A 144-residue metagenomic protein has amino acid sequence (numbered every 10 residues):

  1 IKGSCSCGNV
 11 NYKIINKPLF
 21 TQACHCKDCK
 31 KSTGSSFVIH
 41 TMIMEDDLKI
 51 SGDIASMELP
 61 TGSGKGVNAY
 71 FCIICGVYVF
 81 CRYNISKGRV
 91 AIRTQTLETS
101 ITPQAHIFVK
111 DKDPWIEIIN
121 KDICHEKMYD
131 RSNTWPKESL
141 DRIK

Functional and structural regions predicted by a protein language model:
I1-S4, N9-K144: A short Gly-Trp-Pro
